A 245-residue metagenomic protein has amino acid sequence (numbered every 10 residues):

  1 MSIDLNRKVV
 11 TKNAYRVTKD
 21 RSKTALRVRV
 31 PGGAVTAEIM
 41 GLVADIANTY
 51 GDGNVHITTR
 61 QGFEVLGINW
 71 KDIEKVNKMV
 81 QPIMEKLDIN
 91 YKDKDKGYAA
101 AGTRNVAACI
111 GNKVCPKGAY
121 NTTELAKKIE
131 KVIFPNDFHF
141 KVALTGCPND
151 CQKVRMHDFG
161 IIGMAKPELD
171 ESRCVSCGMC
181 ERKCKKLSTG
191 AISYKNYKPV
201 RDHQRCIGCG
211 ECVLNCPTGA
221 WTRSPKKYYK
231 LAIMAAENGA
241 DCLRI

Functional and structural regions predicted by a protein language model:
M1-I39: N-terminal basic/disordered segments at the start of proteins
Y15-D20, G51-I57, A191: Short, flexible, solvent-exposed loop/turn segments with mixed acidic/basic and small polar residues
L26-V175, R205, R244: Small-residue-enriched alpha-helical segments and adjacent helix-cap loops that form tight helix-helix packing
L169, K198-R201: Glycine-rich, mobile lid/loop segments that gate access to catalytic sites or pores
M179-K198, E211-K226: Iron-sulfur cluster-binding cysteine motifs and their immediate structural context in ferredoxin-like electron-transfer
C206, G210: Cysteine-rich micro-motifs
G239-I245: Conserved AdoMet/S-adenosylmethionine-binding subsite of the radical SAM
